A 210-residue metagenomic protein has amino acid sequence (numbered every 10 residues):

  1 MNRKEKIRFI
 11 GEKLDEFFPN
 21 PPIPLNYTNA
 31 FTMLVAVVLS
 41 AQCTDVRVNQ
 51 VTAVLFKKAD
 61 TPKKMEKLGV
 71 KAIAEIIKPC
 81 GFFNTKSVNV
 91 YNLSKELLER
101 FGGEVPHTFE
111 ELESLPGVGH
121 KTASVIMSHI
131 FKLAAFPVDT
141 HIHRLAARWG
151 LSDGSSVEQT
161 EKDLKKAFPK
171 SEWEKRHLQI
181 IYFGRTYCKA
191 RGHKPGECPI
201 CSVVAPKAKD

Functional and structural regions predicted by a protein language model:
N2-D210: Catalytic cores of DNA base-excision repair glycosylases
